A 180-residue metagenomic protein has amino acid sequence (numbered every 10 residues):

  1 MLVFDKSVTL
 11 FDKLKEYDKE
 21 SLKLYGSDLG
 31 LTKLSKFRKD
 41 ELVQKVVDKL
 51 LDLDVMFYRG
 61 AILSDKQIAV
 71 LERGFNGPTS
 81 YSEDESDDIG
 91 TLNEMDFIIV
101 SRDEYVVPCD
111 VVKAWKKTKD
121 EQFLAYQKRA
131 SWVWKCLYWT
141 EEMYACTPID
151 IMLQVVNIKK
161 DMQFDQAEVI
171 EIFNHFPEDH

Functional and structural regions predicted by a protein language model:
M1-W115: Basic helix-extension-helix modules of the SAP/HeH family
D12, T32, A61, T79-S82 (+4 more regions): Short, charged/polar micro-motifs that form catalytic or ligand-binding hotspots
G26-S27, I151-K160: DNA-recognition alpha helix
K39-V43, L153, Q166-N174: Short, well-structured alpha-helical segments
D54-I62, D110-M143: Short, amphipathic alpha-helical interaction segments positioned at domain boundaries
V70-E72, K135-Y138, Q154-I158: Core catalytic DNA strand-manipulation module of type IA topoisomerases
D88-F97, K159-H180: Charge-enriched amphipathic alpha-helical scaffolds
